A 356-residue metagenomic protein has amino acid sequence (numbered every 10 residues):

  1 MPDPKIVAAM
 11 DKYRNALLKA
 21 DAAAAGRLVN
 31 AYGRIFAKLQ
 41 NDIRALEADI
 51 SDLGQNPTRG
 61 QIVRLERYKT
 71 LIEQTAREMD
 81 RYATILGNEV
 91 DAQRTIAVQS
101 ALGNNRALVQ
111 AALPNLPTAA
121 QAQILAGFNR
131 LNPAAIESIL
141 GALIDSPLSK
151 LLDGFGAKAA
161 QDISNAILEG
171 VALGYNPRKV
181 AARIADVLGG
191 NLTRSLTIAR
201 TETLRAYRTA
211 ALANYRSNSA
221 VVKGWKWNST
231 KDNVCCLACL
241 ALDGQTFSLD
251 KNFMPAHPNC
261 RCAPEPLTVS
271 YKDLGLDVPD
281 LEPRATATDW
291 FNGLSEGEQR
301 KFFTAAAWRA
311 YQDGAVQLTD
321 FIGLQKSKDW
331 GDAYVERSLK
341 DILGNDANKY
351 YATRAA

Functional and structural regions predicted by a protein language model:
M1-A181, K272-A356: N-terminal leader/targeting and assembly helices and adjacent pre-domain segments
Y175-R178, D186-D280: Acidic, glycine-rich two-metal-ion catalytic cores of nucleic acid-processing enzymes
